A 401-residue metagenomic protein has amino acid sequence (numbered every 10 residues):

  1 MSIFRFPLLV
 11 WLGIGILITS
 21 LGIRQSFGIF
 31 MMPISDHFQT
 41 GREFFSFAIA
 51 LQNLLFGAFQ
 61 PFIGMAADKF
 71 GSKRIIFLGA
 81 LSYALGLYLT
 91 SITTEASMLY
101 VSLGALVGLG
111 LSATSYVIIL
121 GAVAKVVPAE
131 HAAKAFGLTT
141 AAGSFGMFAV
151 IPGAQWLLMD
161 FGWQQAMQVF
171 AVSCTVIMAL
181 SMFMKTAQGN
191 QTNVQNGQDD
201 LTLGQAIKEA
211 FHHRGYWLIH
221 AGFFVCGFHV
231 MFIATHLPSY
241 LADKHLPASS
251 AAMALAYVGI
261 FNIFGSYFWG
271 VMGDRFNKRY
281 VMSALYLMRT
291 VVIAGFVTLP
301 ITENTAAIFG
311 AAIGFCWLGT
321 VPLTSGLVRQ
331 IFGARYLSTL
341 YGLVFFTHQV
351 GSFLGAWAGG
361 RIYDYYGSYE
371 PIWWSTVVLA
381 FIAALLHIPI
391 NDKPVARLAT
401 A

Functional and structural regions predicted by a protein language model:
I18, M98-T114, F224, T305-G319: Hydrophobic core of transmembrane alpha-helices in multi-pass small-molecule transporters, especially MFS/SLC-type
Q25, N53-P61, M147-F148, G259-Y267 (+1 more regions): Residue-level signature of mid-helix packing/kink "hotspots" within the transmembrane helices of 12-pass Major
F27-M31, H213-W269: Extracytoplasmic gate region of multi-pass secondary transporters
A58-S97, G273-R279: Conserved MFS/SLC helix-loop-helix module at the cytosolic interface between two early adjacent transmembrane helices
L103-A141, G333: Cytoplasmic helix-loop-helix junction between adjacent transmembrane helices in 12-TM secondary transporters
T139-G189: Helix-loop-helix hairpin linking two adjacent transmembrane segments in secondary transporters
K185-Q205, A396-T400: Flexible cytoplasmic inter-helical loops of multi-pass small-molecule transporters
F232, A256-N262, S266-F268, G273-L327: C-terminal transmembrane helical hairpin of 12-TM major facilitator-type secondary transporters
